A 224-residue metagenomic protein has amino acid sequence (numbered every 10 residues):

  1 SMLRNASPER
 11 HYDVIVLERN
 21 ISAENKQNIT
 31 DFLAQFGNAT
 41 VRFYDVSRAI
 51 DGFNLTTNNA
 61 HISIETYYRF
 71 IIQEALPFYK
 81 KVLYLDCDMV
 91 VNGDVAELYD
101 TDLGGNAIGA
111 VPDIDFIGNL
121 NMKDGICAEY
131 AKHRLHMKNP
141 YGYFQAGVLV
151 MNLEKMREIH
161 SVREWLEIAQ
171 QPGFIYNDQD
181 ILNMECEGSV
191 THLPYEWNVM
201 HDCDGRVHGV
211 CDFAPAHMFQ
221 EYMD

Functional and structural regions predicted by a protein language model:
S1-D224: Glycosyltransferase catalytic domains, chiefly GT-A lineage
